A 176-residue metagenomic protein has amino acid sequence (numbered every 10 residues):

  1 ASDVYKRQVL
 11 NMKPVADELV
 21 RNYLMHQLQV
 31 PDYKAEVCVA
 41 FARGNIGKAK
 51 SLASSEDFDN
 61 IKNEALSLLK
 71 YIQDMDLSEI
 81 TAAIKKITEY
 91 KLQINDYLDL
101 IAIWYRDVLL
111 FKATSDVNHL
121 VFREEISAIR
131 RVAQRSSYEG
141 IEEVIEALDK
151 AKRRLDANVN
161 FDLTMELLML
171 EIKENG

Functional and structural regions predicted by a protein language model:
A1-Y5: Short, small-residue-biased leader/transition segments that mark boundaries at the very start of proteins
K6-L100, W104-G176: Charged, glycine-rich active-site and insertion segments that engage polyanionic ligands
